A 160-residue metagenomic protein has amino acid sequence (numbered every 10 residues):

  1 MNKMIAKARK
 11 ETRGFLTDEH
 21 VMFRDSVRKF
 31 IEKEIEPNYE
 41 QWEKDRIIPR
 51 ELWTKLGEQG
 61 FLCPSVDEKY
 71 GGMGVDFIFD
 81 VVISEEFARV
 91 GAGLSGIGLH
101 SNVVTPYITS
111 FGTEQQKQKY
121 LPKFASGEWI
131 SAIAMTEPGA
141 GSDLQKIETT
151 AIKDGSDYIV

Functional and structural regions predicted by a protein language model:
M1-E19: Intrinsic disorder at enzyme termini
T17-E34: Mature N-terminal segment immediately following signal peptide/propeptide cleavage in secreted/periplasmic
K29-Q41, S131-A132: Short alpha-helical functional segments enriched in proximate histidine and acidic residues
P37-Q59: Short secondary-structure junction/hinge motifs that connect adjacent elements
E58-E128: Internal helix-loop-helix
G72-M73, A92, Q115-V160: Glycine-rich, Trp-frequent "lid" loop and neighboring beta-strands that shape and gate the flavin cofactor pocket
